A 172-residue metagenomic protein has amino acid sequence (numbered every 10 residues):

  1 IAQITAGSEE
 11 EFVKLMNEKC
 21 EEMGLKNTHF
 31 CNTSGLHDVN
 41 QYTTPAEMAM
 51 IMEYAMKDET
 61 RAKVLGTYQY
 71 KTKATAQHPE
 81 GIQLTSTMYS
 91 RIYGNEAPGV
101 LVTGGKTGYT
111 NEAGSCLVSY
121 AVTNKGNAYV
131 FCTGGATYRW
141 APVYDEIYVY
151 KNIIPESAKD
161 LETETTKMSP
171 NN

Functional and structural regions predicted by a protein language model:
G7-N172: Penicillin-recognizing serine hydrolase domain
